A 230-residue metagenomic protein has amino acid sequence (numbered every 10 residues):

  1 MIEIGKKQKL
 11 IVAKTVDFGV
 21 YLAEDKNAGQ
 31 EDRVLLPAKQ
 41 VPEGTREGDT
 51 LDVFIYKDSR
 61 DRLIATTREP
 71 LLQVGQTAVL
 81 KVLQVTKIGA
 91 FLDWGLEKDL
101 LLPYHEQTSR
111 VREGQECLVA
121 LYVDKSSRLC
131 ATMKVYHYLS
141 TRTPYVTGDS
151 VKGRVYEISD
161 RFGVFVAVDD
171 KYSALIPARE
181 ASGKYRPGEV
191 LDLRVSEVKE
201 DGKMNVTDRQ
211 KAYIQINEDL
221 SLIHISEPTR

Functional and structural regions predicted by a protein language model:
M1-D52, K57-S59: N-terminal, positively charged regions that mediate nucleic acid binding
M1-I4, K57-A78, H105-Q107, T132-T147 (+2 more regions): Short boundary/loop segments of OB/S1/cold-shock single-stranded nucleic-acid-binding domains
L10-A13, G48-R60, L80-Q84, Q115-S126 (+2 more regions): Flexible glycine-rich surface loops and low-complexity tracts that mediate binding to linear polymers
F18-Y21, I88-F91, R161-F165: Short aromatic-glycine-enriched beta-strand elements
G29-G44, K98-R110, Y172-K184: Beta-strand/loop nucleic-acid-binding surfaces
Q73-L101: Ordered, amphipathic secondary-structure segments that act as subunit-interaction surfaces in large macromolecular
R161-Y213: Long, low-complexity, charged/polar intrinsically disordered regions in eukaryotic proteins
S221-T229: Residue-level detector of conserved catalytic or cofactor/ligand-binding positions in enzyme active sites
